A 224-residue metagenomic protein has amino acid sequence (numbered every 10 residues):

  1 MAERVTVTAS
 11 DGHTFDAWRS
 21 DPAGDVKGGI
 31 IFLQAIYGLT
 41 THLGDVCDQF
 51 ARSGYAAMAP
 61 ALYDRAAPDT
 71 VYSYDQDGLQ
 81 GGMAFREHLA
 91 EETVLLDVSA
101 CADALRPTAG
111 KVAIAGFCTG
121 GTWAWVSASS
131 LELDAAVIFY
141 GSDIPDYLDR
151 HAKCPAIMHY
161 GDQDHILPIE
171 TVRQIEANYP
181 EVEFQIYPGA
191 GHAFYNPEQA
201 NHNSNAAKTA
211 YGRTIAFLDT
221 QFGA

Functional and structural regions predicted by a protein language model:
M1-A224: N-terminal cap/leader regions of alpha/beta-hydrolase-fold enzymes, predominantly small-molecule hydrolases
